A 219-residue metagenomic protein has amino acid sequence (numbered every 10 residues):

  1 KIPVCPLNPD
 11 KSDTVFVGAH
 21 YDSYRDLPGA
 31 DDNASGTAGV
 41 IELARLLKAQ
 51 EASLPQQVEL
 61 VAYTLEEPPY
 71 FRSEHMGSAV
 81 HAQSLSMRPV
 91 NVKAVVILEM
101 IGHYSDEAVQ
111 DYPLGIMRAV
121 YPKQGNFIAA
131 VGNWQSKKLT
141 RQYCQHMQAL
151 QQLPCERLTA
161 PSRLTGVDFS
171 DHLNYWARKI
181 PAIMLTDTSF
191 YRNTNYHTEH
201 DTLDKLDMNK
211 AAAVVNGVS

Functional and structural regions predicted by a protein language model:
K1-L27, R45, A49, G217: Soluble metallo-hydrolase cores and metallopeptidase-like ectodomains found primarily in the secretory/periplasmic
V4, V15-G18, E59-A62, K93-E99 (+1 more regions): Structural recognition of the beta-strand scaffold that forms the well-ordered cores of secreted hydrolase catalytic
V4-N8, H81-R88, D171-A177: Short amphipathic alpha-helices and their capping/turn segments at secondary-structure boundaries
S12, S53-P55, I180: Extracytoplasmic
H20-D22, I101, S189: Anionic group-transfer/hydrolysis microenvironments
Y24-R141, L164-V167: Acidic/histidine-rich catalytic neighborhood of metal-dependent amide-processing enzymes
A94, S105-S219: Active-site-adjacent substrate-binding region of metalloamidase/peptidase-like peptide-processing proteins
